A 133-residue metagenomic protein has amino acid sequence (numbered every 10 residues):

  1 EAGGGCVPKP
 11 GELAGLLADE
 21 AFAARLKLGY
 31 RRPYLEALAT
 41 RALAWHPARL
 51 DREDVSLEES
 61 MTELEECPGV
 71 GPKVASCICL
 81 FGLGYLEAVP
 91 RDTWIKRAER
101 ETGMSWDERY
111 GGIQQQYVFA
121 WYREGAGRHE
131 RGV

Functional and structural regions predicted by a protein language model:
E1-V133: HhH-family (HhH-GPD) DNA N-glycosylase catalytic core used in base-excision repair
